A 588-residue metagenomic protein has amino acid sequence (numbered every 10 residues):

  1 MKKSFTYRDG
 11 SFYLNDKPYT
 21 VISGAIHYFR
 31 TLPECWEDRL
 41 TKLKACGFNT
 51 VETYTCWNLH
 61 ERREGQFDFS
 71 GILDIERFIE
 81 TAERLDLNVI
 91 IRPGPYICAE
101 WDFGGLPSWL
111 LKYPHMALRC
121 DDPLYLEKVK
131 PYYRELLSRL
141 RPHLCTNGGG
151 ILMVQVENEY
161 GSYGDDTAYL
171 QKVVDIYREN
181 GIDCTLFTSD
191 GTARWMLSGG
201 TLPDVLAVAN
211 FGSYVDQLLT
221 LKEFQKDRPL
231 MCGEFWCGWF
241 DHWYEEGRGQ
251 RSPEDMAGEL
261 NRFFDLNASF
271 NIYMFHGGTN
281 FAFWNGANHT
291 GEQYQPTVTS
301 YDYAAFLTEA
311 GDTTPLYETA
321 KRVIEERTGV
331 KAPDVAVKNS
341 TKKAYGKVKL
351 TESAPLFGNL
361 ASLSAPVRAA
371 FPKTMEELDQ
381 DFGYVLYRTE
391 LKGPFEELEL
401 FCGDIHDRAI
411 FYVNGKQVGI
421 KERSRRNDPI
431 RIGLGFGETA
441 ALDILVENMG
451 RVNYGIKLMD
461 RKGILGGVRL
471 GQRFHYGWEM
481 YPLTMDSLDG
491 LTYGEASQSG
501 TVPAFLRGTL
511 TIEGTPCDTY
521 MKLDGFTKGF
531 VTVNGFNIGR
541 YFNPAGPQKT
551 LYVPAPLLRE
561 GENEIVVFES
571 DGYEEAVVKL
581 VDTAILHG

Functional and structural regions predicted by a protein language model:
M1-T50, E80, F526: N-terminal carbohydrate-binding accessory modules
K2, I91, P95-K128, R134-I272: Substrate-binding/catalytic cleft of secreted carbohydrate-active enzymes, primarily glycoside hydrolases
K17, Y54-L59, R63-Q66, G71 (+3 more regions): Aromatic- and acidic-residue-enriched carbohydrate-binding clefts of CAZyme catalytic domains
Y19, V418-G419, I538-G539: Short hydrophobic beta-strand segments in globular cytosolic domains
Y28-A45, E64-T81, L398-L400, D404 (+3 more regions): Aromatic- and glycine-enriched glycan-recognition loops and surfaces that form the carbohydrate-binding subsites
W36-D102, V174-E179: Aromatic-lined substrate-binding rim segments of carbohydrate-active enzymes
Y125-Q155, D166-L170, V174, D183 (+7 more regions): Carbohydrate-binding surfaces of carbohydrate-active enzymes
E396-Y412, L442, L510-N534, Y541 (+1 more regions): Aromatic-lined ligand-binding clefts that engage carbohydrates, nucleic acids, or primary amines
